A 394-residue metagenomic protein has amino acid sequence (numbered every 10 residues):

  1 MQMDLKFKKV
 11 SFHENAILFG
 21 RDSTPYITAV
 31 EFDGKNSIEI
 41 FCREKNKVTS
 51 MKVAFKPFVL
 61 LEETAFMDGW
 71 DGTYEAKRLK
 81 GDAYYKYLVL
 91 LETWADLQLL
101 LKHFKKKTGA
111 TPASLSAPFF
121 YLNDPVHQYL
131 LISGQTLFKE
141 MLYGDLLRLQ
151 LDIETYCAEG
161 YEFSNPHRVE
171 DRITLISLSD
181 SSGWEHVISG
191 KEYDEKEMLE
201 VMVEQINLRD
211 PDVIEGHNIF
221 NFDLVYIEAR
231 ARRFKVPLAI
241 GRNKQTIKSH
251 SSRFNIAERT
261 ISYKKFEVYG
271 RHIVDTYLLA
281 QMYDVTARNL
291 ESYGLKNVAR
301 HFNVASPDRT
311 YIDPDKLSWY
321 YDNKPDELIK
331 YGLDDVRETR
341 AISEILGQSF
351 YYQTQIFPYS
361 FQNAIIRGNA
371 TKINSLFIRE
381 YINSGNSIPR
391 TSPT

Functional and structural regions predicted by a protein language model:
Q2-A76, Y129, S133-E215: Conserved RNase H-like, two-metal-ion catalytic cores of nucleic-acid enzymes
Q2-K6, D315-T394: Common nucleic-acid-contacting/processivity interface regions adjacent to the catalytic cores of nucleic-acid enzymes
L79-G144: Non-catalytic propeptide/linker segments at domain boundaries
V126-G134, M141-A158, K248-T260, K264-F266 (+1 more regions): Extended, Lys/Arg-enriched charged tracts that mediate electrostatic binding to polyanionic substrates
E159, N221-Y226: Short catalytic/ligand-binding loop motif for oxyanion handling, primarily in non-cytosolic enzymes, centered on
N165-H167, E228-P237, F357, T371: Short secondary-structure boundary/capping segments
E185-Y193, D210, I214, L224 (+1 more regions): Active-site-proximal helix-loop-helix substrate-binding element of RNase H-like nuclease domains
